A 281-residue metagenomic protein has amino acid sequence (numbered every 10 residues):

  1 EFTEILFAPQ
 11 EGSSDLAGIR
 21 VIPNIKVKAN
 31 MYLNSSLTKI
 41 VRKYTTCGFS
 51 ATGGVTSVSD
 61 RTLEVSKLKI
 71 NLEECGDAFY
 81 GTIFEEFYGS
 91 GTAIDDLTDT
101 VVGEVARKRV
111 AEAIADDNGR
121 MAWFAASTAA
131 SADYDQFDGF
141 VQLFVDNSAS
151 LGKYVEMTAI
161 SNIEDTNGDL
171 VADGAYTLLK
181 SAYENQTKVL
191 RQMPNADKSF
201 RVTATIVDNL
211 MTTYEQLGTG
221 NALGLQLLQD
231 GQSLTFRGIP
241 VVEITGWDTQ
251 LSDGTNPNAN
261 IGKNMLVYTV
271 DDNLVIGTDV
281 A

Functional and structural regions predicted by a protein language model:
E1-A29, D138-S181, D208-A281: Sequence/fold signature of self-assembling virion shell proteins
E4-Y88, L143: Assembly/oligomerization interface modules of large self-assembling protein complexes
G76, V110, F144, A204-I206 (+1 more regions): Short, flexible loop/turn elements at secondary-structure junctions
T82-I83, G119, N209-M211: Short helix/loop capping segments that flank catalytic or ligand/cofactor-binding pockets
Y88-S181: Alpha-helical scaffold segments that mediate packing/assembly in large oligomeric complexes
Y183-Q192: Short, basic/hydrophobic alpha-helical segments
M193-D208: Beta-edge loop/turn motif
